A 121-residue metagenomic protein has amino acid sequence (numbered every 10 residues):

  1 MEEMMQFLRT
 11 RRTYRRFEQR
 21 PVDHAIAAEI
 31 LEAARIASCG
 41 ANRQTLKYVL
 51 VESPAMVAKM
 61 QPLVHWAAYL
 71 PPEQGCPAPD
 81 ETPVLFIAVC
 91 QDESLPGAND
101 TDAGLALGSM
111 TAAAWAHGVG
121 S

Functional and structural regions predicted by a protein language model:
M1-F86: N-terminal amphipathic, basic helical "cap/leader" segment at the start of enzyme domains
I30, A34, I87, E93-S121: Small-aliphatic-rich amphipathic alpha-helix that forms the alpha element of a beta-alpha
P62-H65, Y69, D92, A116-V119: Short helix-capping and hinge/turn segments at secondary-structure transitions, especially at repeat and domain
